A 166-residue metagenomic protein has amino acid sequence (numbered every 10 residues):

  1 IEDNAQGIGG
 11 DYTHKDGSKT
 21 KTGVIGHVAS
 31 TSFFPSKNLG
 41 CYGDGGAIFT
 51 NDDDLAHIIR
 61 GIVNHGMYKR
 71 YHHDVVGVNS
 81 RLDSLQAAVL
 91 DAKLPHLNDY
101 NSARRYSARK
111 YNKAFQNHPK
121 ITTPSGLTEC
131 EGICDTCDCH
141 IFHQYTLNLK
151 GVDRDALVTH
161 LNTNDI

Functional and structural regions predicted by a protein language model:
I1-E2, T50: Hydrophobic residues in well-ordered beta-strands that form the structural core
E2-G40, K69-D74: Conserved active-site segment immediately N-terminal to the catalytic lysine that forms the internal aldimine
G7, D11-G17, N51-I166: PLP-dependent aminotransferase class I/II
G23, I48, D83: Residues that recognize and position ribonucleotide moieties
V24-I25, Y42, R81, I141: Short loop/turn motifs at secondary-structure junctions
S30, A47, Q144-T146: Short aromatic/hydrophobic contact patches that present stacked aromatics for nucleic-acid/ligand binding
C41-G45, L90: Adenylate-forming
